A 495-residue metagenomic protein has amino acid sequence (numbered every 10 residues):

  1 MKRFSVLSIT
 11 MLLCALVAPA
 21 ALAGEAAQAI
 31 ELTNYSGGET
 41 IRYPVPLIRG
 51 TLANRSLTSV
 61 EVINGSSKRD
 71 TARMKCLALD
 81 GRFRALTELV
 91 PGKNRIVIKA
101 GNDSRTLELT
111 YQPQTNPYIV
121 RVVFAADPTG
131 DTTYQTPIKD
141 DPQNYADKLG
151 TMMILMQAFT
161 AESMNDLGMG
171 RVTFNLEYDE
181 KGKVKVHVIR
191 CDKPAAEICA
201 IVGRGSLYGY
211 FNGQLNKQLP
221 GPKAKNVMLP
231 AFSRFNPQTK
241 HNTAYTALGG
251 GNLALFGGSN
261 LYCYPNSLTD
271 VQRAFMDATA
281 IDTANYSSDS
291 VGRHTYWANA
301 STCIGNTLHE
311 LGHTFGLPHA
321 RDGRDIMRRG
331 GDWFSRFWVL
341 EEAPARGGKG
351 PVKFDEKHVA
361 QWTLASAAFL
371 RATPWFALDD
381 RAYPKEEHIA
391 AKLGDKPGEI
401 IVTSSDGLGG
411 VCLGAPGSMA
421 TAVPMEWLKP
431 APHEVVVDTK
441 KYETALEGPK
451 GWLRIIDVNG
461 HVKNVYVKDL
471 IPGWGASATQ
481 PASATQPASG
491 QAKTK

Functional and structural regions predicted by a protein language model:
M1-A78, F83, E88, K93-S104 (+11 more regions): Low-complexity, Gly/Pro
Y43, A78, S290-H294, R324-D469: Replace "(M1/M4/M9/M12/WLM)" with "(e.g., M1/M4/M8/M9/M12/M26/WLM)" and add "not limited to" to clarify scope
K75, G81-P91, D103-L253, G258-S259 (+3 more regions): Propeptide-to-catalytic entry region of secreted or membrane-anchored zinc metalloproteases
N94-Y111, A365-P374: Short, structured interface segments
L253-F256, L261-S288: Long, low-complexity, polar/charged, intrinsically disordered or flexibly structured peripheral segments
Y286-N306: Short pre-active-site segment immediately N-terminal to the catalytic Zn-binding motif
T302-L317: Active-site recognition of the HExxH zinc-binding catalytic motif
G316-I326: Glycine-rich phosphate/pyrophosphate-binding loops and their adjacent beta-strand/loop elements at enzyme active sites
